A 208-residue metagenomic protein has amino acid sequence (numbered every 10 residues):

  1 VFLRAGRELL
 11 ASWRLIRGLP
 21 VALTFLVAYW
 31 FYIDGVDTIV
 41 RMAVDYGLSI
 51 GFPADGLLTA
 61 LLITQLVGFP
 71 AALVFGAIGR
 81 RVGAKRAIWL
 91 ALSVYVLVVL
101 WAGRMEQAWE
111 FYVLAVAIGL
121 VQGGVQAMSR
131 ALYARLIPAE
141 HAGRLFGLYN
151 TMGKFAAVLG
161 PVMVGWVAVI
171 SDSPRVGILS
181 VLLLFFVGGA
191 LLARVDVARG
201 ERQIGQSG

Functional and structural regions predicted by a protein language model:
V1-F25: Juxtamembrane intracellular "pre-TM" segments in multi-pass secondary transporters
R41-L57: Short amphipathic helix-loop junctions that connect adjacent transmembrane helices in Major Facilitator Superfamily/SLC
P70-A84, A168: Helix-to-loop junctions at the C-terminal end of transmembrane segments in multipass secondary transporters
R86-W101: Structural signature of the two symmetry-related core transmembrane helices
G103-A115: Helix-loop junctions at membrane interfaces in 12-TM secondary transporters
G124-I137: Intracellular juxtamembrane helix-capping segments at the cytosolic ends of symmetry-related transmembrane helices
W166-F185: A membrane-interface helix-boundary motif in multi-pass transporters
L179-G208: Multi-pass alpha-helical transporter architecture, strongest for 12-TM Major Facilitator/SLC carriers used
